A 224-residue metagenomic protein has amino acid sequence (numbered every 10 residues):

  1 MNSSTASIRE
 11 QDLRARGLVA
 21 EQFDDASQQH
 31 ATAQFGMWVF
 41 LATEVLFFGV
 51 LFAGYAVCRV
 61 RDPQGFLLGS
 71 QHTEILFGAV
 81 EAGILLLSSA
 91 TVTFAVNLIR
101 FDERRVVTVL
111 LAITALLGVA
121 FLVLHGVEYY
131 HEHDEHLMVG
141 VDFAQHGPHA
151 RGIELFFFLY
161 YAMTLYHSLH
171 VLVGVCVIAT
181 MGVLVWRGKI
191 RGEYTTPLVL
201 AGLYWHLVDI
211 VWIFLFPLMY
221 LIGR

Functional and structural regions predicted by a protein language model:
M1-R224: ...captures the hydrophobic TM-helix bundle architecture rather than a specific catalytic motif, and can also fire on
